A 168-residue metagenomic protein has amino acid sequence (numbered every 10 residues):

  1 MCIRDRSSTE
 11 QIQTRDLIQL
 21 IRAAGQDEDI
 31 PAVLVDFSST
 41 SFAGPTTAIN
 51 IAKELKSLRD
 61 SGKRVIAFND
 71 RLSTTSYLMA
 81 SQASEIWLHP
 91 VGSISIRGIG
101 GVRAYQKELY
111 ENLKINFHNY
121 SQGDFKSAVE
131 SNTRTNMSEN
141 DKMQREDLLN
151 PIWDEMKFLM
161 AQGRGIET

Functional and structural regions predicted by a protein language model:
R4-E167: Small-residue-centered hinge/linker elements
